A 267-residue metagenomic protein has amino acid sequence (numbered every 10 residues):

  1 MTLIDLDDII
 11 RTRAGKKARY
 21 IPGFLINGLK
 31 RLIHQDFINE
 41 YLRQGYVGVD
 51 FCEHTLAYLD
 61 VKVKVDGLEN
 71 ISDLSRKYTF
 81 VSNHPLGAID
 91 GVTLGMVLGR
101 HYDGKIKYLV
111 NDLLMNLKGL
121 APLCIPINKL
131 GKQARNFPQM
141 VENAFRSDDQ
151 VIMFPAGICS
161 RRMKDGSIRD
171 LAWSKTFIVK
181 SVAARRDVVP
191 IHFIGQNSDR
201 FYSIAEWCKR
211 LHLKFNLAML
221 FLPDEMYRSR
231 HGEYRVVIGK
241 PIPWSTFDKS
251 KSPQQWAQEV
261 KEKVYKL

Functional and structural regions predicted by a protein language model:
M1-Y78, G91-T93, A121: Membrane-anchoring hydrophobic helices of lipid-metabolizing enzymes
H34, L74-K132: Catalytic core of membrane glycerolipid acyltransferases/transacylases, capturing the structured, soluble-facing
Y41, T55-V61, I127-Q133, G166-S167: Short, flexible loop segments at the rims of nucleotide/cofactor-binding pockets, characterized by
H84-A88, C159-S160, Q196: Gly/Ser/Thr-rich loops at beta-strand to alpha-helix junctions that form or flank small-molecule/cofactor-binding
K107-V110, I152-F154, V188-F193: A structural signal for short, well-ordered beta-strand segments and their strand-loop junctions that often border
S147-I158: A structural motif
R161-F247: A cross-family acyltransferase "interaction/gating" segment
S245-L267: C-terminal/domain-terminus segments
